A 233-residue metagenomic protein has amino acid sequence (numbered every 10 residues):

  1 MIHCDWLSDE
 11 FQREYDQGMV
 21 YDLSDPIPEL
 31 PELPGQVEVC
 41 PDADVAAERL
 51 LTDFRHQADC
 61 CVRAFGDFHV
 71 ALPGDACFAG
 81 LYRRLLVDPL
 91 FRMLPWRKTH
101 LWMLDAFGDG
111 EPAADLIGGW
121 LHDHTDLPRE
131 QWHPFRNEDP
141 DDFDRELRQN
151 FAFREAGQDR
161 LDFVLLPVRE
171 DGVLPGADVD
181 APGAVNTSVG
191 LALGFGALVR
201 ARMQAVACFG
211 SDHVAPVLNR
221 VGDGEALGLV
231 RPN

Functional and structural regions predicted by a protein language model:
M1-E29, P34, G196-N233: ATP/nucleoside-binding phosphotransfer catalytic cores, i.e., glycine-rich phosphate-binding loops
M19-P34, L94-L165: Ligand-binding beta-strand-loop-alpha-helix segment within the catalytic cores of soluble metabolic enzymes
E32-R49: Glycine-rich phosphate-binding "P-loop"
A64-L90: Glycine-rich N-terminal segment of FAD-binding domains in flavoprotein oxidoreductases, spanning the beta-loop-helix
L72-C77, L166-E170, F209: Glycine-rich beta-strand-to-loop/alpha-helix junction loops that act as flexible
R83-L94, G119-W120, D178-V185: A glycine- and small-aliphatic-rich helix-loop capping segment at beta-alpha/alpha-beta transitions that lines
W96-G110, P182-R202, D223-N233: Short, flexible loop segments at boundaries between secondary-structure elements
F163-F195: Class I SAM-dependent methyltransferase SAM-binding "motif I" and its flanking Rossmann-like core
